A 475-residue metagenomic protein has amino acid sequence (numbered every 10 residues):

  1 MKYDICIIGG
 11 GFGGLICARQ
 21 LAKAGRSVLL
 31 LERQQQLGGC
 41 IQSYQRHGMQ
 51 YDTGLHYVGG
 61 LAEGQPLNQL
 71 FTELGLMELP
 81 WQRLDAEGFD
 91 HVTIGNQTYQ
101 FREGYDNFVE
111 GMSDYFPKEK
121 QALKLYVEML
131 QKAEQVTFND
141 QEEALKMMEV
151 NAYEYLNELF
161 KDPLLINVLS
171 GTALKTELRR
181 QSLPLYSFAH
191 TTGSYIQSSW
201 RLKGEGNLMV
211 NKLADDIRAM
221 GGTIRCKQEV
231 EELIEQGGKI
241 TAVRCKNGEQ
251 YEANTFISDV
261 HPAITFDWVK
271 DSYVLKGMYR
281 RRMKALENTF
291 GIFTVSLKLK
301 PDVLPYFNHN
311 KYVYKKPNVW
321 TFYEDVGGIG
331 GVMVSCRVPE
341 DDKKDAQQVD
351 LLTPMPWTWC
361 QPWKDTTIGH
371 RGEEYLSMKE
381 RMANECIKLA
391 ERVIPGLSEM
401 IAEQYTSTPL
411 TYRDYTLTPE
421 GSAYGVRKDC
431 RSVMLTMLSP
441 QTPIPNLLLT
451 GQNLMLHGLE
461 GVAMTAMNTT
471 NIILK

Functional and structural regions predicted by a protein language model:
K2-A122: N-terminal glycine-rich phosphate/pyrophosphate-binding loop and immediately adjacent elements
L55, Q452-I473: A conserved FAD-binding loop/helix module that cradles the flavin
A62, A144-A152, S194-D215, E374-M382: Short beta-strand to alpha-helix junction loop
G95-L183: Rossmann-like flavin
L164-T176, R392-L456: A glycine-rich dinucleotide-binding beta-alpha-beta segment and adjacent secondary-structure elements that constitute
T191-I240: Helical element adjacent to the flavin cofactor pocket in flavoenzyme catalytic cores
R201, E231-K344: Mid-domain catalytic core of redox enzymes that form a hydrophobic substrate pocket/lid adjacent to a catalytic redox
D302-S407: C-terminal segments that line or cap access tunnels to active or ligand-binding sites in enzymes and enzyme-associated
